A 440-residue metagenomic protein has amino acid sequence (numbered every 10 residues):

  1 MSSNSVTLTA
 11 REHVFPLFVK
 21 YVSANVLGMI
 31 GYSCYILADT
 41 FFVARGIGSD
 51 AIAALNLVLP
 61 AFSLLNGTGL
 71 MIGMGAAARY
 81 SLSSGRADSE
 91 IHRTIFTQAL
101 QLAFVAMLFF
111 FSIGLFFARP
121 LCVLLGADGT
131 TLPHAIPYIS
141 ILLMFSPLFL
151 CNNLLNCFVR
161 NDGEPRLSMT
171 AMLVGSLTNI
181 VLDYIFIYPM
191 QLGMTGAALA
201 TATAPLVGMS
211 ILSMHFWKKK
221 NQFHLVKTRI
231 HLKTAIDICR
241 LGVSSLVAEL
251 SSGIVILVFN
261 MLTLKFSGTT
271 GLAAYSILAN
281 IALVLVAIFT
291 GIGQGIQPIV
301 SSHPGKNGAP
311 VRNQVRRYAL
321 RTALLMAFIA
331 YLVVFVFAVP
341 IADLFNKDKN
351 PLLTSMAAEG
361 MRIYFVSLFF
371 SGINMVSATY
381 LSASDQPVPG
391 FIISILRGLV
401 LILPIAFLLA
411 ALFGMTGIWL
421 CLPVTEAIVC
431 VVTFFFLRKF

Functional and structural regions predicted by a protein language model:
M1-N25, Y80-P147, P189-V243, V300-S367 (+1 more regions): Short alpha-helical transmembrane segments in multi-pass integral membrane proteins
A10-I47, P60-G75, R79, F104-F111 (+4 more regions): N-terminal transmembrane alpha-helices
K20-D39, I141, N152, G175 (+5 more regions): Transmembrane helical elements of multi-pass membrane transporters/channels
N25, M29, F41, A78 (+14 more regions): Transmembrane alpha-helix boundary and packing residues in multipass membrane permease domains and related
V26, C34-A53, C122-G129, I185-L192 (+5 more regions): Helix-terminus/linker motif at the lipid-water interface of multi-pass membrane proteins
I52-S112, F149-S168, A274-A338, S371-G390: Small-residue-rich hydrophobic transmembrane alpha-helices
L64-G67, F111, N179-D183, G208-S213 (+4 more regions): Hydrophobic transmembrane alpha-helices of multi-pass small-molecule transporters
G73, I141-R160, S168-S176, A197-L212 (+4 more regions): Short runs within selected transmembrane alpha-helices of multi-pass transporters and secretion channels
